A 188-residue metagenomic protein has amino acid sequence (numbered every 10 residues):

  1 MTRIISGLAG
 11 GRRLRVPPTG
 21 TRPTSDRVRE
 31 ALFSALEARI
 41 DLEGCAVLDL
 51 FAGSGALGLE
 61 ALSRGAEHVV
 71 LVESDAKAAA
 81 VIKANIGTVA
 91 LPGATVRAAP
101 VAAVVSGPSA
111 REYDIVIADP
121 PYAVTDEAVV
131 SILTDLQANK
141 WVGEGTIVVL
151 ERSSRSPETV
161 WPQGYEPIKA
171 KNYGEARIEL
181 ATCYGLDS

Functional and structural regions predicted by a protein language model:
M1-S188: Class I S-adenosyl-L-methionine-dependent methyltransferase catalytic core
